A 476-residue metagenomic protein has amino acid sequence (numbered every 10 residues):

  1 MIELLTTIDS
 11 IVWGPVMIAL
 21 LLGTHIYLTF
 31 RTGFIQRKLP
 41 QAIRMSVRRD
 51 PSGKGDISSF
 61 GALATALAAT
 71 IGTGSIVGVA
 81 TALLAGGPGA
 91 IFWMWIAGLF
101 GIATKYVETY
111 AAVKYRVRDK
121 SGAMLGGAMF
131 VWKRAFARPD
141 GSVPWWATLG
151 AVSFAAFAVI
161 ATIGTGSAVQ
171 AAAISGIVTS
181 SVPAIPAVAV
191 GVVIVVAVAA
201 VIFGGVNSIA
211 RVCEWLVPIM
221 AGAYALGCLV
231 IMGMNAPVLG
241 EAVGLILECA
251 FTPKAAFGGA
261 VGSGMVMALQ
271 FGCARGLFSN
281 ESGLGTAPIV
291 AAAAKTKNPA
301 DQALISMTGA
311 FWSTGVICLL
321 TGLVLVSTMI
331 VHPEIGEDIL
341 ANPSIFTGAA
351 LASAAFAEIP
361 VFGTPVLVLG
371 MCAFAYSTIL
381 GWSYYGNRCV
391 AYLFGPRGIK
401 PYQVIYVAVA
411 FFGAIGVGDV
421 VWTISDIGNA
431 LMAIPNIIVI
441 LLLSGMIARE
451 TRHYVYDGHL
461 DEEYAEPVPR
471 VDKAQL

Functional and structural regions predicted by a protein language model:
M1-T73, L83-A90, G101, F411 (+1 more regions): N-terminal alpha-helical transmembrane segments of multi-pass membrane transport and channel/translocase proteins
T6-M45, L84-M124, G150, S313-L320 (+2 more regions): Extracellular loop-to-transmembrane helix junctions
L20-Y27, R31-R44, A171-V178, P186-I194 (+5 more regions): Membrane-interface loop-to-helix entry segments
T24-T29, F100-M124, M129, K133-A172 (+2 more regions): Helix-loop-helix module between adjacent transmembrane segments
G33-Q36, S75-V79, T162-S175, V198-V212 (+4 more regions): Transmembrane helix-loop junctions in multi-pass membrane proteins
F34-S58, T81, G87-I91, W95 (+5 more regions): Flexible loop linkers connecting adjacent transmembrane helices in multi-pass alpha-helical membrane transporters
G53-A85, A111-A135, V159, G262-F311 (+1 more regions): Alpha-helical membrane segments and immediately flanking helix-loop junctions that form or couple to the substrate/ion
E108-Y115, L229-L245, P253, F257-A260 (+3 more regions): Extracellular/periplasmic helix-exit of transmembrane alpha-helices
